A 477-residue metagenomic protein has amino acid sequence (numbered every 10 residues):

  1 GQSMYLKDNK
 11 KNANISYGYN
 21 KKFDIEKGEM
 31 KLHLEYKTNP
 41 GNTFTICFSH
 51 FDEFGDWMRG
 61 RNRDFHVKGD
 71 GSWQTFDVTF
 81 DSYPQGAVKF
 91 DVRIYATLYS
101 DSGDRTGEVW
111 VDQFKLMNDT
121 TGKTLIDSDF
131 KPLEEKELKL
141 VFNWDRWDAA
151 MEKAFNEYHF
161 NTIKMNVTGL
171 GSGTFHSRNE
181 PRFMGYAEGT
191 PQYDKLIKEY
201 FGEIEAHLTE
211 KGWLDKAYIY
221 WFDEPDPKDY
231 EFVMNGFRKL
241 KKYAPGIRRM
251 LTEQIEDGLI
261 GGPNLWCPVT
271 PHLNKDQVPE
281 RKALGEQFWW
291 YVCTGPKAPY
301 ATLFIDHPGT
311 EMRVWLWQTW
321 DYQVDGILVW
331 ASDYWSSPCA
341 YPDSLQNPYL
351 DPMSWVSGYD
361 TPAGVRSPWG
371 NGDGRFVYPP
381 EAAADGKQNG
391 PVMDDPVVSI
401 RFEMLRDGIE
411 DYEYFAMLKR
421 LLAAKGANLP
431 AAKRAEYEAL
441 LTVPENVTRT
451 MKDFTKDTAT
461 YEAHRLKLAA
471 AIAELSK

Functional and structural regions predicted by a protein language model:
G1-E137: Extracellular and organelle-lumenal recognition/adhesion modules and their flexible linkers in secreted
A13, G55, L140-D145, K195-I197 (+4 more regions): Acidic-and-aromatic substrate-binding clefts and catalytic sites of carbohydrate-active enzymes
K21-E26, R61, H66-G69, Q74 (+4 more regions): Catalytic domains of carbohydrate-active enzymes that cleave complex glycans
T45, E108, N161-T162, K216-Y218 (+4 more regions): Beta-sheet entry/capping signal
W147-A150, T252-L259, H307-W317: Short, acidic/polar
F155-N156, L259, W320: Non-catalytic positions within long, well-ordered alpha-helices that form the structural scaffold/packing of enzyme
N161, M165-G169, G173-F175, M250-L273 (+2 more regions): Aromatic- and acid-rich polysaccharide-binding/catalytic face of secreted or lumenal carbohydrate-active enzymes
N264-G364: Catalytic-core region of carbohydrate-active enzymes that cleave or remodel glycosidic bonds
